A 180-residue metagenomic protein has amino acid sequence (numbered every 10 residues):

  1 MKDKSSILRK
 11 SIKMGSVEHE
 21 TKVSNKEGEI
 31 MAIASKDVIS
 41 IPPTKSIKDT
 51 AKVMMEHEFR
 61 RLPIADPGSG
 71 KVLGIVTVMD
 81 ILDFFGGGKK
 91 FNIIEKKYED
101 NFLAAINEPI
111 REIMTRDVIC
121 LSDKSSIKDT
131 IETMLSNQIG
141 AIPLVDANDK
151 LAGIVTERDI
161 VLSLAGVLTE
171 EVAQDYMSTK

Functional and structural regions predicted by a protein language model:
M1-K180: Tandem CBS (Cystathionine beta-synthase) repeat/Bateman regulatory domains
